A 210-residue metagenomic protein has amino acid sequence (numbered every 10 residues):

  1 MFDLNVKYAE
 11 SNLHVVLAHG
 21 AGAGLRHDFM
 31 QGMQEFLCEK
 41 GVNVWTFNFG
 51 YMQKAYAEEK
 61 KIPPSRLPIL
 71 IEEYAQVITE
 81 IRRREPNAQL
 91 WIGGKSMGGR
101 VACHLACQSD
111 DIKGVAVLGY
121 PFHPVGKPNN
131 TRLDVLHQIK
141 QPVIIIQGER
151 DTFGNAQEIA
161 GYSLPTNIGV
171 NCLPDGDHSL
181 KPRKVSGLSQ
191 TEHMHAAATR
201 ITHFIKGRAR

Functional and structural regions predicted by a protein language model:
M1-A88, P182-K184: Serine-hydrolase catalytic machinery in alpha/beta-hydrolase-like enzymes
Q89-G94, L118: Short beta-strand immediately N-terminal to the catalytic nucleophile in serine-hydrolase-like folds
G94-G98, A102: Gly/Ala-rich beta-loop-alpha elbow adjacent to hydrolase catalytic centers
V101-L105, G126: Hydrolases whose catalytic domains are alpha/beta-hydrolase-1, hotdog thioesterase, or metallo-beta-lactamase-like
D111-F122: A conserved short beta-strand
Q138-K140, I145-Q147, D151: Short beta-strand/loop motif that positions the catalytic acidic residue of the alpha/beta-hydrolase fold
T152-E158: Conserved alpha/beta-hydrolase "acid-adjacent" motif
G176-E192: Catalytic histidine-centered segment of alpha/beta-hydrolase-like enzymes
